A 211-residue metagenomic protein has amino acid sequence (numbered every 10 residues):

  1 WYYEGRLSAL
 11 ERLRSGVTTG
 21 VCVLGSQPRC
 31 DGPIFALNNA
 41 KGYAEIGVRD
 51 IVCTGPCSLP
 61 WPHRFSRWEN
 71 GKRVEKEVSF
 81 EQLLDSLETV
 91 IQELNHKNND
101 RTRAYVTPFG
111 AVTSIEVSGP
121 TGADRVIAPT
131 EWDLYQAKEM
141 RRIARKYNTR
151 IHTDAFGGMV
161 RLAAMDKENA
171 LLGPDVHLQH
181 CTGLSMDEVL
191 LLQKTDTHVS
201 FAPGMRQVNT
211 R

Functional and structural regions predicted by a protein language model:
W1-E11, N39, L83, A163 (+1 more regions): Short, acidic/polar
W1-F35, A111-T130: Divalent metal-binding segments
R12, G16, Y43, V106 (+3 more regions): Conserved, mostly hydrophobic/aromatic
G20-V21, I151, V199: Hydrophobic residues within beta-strands of alpha/beta enzymes
V23-S26, F109-A111, C181, A202-G204: Short strand-loop junctions, especially beta-strand C-caps/beta-turns that link beta-sheets to coils or alpha-helices
Q27-P28, S58, M159, Q207: Positions that flank functional sites
I34-G183: Metal-coordinating catalytic core of metallo-dependent amide/deamination hydrolases
K167-R211: Active-site-adjacent C-terminal substructures of enzyme catalytic domains
